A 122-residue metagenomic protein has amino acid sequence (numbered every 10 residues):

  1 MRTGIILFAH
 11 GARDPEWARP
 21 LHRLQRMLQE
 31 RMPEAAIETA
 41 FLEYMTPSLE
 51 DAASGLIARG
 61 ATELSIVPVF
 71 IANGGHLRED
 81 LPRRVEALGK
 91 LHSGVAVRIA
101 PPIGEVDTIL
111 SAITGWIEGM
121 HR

Functional and structural regions predicted by a protein language model:
M1-R122: Active-site-proximal alpha-helix that buttresses catalytic centers in soluble enzyme cores
